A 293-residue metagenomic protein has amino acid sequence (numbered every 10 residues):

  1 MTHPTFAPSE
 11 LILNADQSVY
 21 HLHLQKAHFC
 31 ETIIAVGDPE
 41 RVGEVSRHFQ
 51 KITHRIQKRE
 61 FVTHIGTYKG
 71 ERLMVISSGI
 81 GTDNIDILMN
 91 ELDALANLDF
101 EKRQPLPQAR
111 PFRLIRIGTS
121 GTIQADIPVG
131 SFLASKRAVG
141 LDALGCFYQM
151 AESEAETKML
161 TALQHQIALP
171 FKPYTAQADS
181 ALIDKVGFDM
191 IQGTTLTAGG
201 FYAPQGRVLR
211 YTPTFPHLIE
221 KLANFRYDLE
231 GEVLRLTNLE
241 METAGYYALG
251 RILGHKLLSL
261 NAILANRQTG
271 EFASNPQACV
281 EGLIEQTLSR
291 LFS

Functional and structural regions predicted by a protein language model:
T2-Y174: Metabolite-binding pocket within alpha/beta catalytic cores that recognizes anionic/polar moieties
R47-H54, N97, R137, G187-D189 (+4 more regions): Generic secondary-structure signature for well-ordered alpha-helical cores
I76, I115, I191-G193, L239 (+1 more regions): Hydrophobic/aromatic beta-strand patches that form the interior of the parallel beta-sheet core in alpha/beta enzyme
G121, A138, L196-A203, G245 (+1 more regions): Glycine-rich beta-alpha junction loops
M159-G231: Active-site rim beta-loop-alpha module in soluble metabolic enzymes
P173-Q177, L236-G245: Polyanion-binding loop/helix "lid" in catalytic or ligand-binding cores
A244-P276: Zn-dependent metallopeptidase/amidohydrolase metal-coordination segment
N266-S293: His/Asp/Glu-rich mid-to-C-terminal helical/loop segments that flank catalytic regions of hydrolases
